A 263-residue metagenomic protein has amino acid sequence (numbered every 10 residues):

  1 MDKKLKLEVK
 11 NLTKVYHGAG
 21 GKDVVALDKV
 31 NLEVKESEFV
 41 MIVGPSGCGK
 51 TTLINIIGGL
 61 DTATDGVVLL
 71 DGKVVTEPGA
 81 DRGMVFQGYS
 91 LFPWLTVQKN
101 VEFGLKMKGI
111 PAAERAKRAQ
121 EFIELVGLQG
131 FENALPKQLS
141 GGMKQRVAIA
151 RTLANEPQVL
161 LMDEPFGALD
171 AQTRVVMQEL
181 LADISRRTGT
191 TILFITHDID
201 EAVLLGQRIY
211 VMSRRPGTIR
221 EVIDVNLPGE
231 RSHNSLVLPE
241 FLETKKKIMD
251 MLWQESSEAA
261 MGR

Functional and structural regions predicted by a protein language model:
V43-P45: The feature captures the beta-strand-to-loop junction immediately N-terminal to the Walker
G58: Helix-to-loop junction immediately C-terminal to a conserved catalytic motif
G66-P78: Conserved ABC transporter NBD signature motif
L95-F103: Short coil-to-helix segment of the ABC ATPase nucleotide-binding domain corresponding to the Q-loop/switch region
E102, K106, A113-G130, D183: Conserved ABC ATPase "signature" region
A134-K137, N155: Conserved signature/switch motifs of ABC ATPase nucleotide-binding domains
I149: Hydrophobic anchor residue at the start of the ABC signature
L160-D163: Catalytic Walker B motif of ABC-type/P-loop ATPase nucleotide-binding domains
